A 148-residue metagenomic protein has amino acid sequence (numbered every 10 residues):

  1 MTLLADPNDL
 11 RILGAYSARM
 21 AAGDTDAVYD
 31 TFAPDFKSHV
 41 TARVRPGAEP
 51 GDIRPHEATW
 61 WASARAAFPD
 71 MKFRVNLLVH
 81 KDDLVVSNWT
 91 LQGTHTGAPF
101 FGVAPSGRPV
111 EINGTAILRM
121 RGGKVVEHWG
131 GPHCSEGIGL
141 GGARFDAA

Functional and structural regions predicted by a protein language model:
M1-A148: C-terminal and inter-domain tail/linker signature
